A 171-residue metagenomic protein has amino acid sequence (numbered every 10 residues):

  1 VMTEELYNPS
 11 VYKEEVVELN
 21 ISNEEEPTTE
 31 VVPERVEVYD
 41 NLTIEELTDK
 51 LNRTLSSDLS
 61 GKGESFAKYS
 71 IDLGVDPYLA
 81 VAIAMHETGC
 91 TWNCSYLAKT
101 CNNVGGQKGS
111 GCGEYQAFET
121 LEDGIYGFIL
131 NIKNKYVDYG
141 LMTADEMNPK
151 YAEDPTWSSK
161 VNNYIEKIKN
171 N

Functional and structural regions predicted by a protein language model:
V1-V81, M85-N171: Catalytic cores of secreted/periplasmic lytic hydrolases that degrade extracellular macromolecules
